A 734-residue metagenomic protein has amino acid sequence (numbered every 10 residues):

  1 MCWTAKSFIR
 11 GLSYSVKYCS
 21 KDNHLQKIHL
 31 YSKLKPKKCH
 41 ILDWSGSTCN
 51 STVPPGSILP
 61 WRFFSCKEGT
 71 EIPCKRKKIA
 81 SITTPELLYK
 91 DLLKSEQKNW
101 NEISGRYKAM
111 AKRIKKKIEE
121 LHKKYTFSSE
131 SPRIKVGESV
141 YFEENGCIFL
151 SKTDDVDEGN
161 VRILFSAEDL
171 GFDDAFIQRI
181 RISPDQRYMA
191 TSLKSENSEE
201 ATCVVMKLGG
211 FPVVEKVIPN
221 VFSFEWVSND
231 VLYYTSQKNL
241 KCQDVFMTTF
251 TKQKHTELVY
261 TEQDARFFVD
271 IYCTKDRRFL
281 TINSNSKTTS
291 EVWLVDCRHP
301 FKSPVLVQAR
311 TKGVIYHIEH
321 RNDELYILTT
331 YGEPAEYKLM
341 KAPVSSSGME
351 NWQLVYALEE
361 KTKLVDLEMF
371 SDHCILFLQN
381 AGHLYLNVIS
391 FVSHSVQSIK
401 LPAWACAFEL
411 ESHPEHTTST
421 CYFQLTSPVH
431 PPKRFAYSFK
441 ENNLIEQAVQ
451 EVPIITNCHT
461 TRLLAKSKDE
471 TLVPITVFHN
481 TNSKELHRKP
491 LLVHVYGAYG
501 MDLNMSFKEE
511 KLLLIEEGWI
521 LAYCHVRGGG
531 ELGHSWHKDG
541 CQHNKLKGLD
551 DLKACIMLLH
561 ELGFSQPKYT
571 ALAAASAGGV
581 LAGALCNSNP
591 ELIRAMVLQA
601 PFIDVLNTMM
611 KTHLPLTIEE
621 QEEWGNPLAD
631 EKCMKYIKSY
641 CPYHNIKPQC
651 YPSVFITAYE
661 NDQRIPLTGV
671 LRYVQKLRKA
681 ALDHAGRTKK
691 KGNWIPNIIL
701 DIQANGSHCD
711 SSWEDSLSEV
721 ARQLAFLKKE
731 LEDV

Functional and structural regions predicted by a protein language model:
M1-S47: N-terminal chloroplast transit peptides
C2-Y14, I58-F391, S395, N504 (+3 more regions): Beta-propeller folds
S131, V136-G146, L325-Y326, E336 (+3 more regions): Structured, non-catalytic alpha/beta "coupling" segments that mediate domain-domain communication and provide generic
D155-D157, E196-N197, F211, R298-F301 (+8 more regions): Secondary-structure transition/capping motifs at alpha-helix termini and the adjoining loop/turn into the next element
D169-Q178, K440-E441, A448-A571, A575-S576 (+4 more regions): Cap/lid segment of the alpha/beta-hydrolase catalytic domain
T330, T426, H494-Y499, S576 (+1 more regions): Glycine-rich His-Gly loop
G332, M369-D372, L376-N380, A465-T471 (+5 more regions): C-terminal substrate/ligand-recognition segments
V526-V734: Active-site-proximal cap/loop segments of hydrolase catalytic domains
